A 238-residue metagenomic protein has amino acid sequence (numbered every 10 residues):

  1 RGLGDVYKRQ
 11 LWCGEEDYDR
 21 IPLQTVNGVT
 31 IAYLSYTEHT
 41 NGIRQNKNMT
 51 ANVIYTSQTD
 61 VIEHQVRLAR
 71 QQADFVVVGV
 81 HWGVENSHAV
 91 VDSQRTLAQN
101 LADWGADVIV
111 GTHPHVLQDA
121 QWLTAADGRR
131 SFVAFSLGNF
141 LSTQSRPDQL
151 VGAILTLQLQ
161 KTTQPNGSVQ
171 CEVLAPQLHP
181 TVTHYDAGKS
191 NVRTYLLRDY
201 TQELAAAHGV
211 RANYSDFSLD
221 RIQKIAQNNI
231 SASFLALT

Functional and structural regions predicted by a protein language model:
R1, D5-T238: Acidic, metal/ion-coordinating pockets
